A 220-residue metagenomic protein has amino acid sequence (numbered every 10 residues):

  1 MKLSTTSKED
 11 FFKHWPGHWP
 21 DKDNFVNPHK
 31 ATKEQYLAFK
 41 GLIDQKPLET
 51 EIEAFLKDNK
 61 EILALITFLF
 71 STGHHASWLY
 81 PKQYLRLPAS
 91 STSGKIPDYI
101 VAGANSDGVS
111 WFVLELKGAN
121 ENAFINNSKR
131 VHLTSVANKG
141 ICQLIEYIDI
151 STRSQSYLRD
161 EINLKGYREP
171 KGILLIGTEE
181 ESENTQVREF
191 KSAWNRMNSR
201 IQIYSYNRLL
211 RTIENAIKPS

Functional and structural regions predicted by a protein language model:
M1-S220: Charged, terminal alpha-helix-loop-beta segments that serve as non-catalytic nucleic-acid engagement and/or assembly
